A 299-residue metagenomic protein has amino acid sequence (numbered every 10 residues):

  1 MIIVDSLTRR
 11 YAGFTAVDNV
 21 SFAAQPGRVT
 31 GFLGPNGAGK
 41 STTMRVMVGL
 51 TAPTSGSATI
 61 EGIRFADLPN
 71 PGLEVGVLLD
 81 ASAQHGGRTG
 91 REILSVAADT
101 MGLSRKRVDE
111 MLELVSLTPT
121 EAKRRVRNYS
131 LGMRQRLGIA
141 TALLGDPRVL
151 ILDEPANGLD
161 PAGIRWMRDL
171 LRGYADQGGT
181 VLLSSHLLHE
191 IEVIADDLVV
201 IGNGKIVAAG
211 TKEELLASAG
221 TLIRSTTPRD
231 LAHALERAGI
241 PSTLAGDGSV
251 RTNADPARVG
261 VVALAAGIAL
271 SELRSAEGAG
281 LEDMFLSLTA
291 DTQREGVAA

Functional and structural regions predicted by a protein language model:
I2-V4, R9-L183, L188-H189, V193-G202: ABC transporter nucleotide-binding domains
T8, F65, R91, L188 (+3 more regions): Alpha-helix N-cap/helix-start and coil->helix boundary motif
S41, R105, K123, R134 (+4 more regions): Structural motif corresponding to alpha-helix initiation and N-cap regions
G62, G72, G90, N203 (+5 more regions): ATP/adenylate-binding site constellation spanning eukaryotic-like Ser/Thr protein kinases, ABC-transporter
V126-R127, D247-T252, A276-G278: Short linear loop/turn motifs
M167-P256: ABC transporter nucleotide-binding domain
D255-A299: C-terminal coupling/interaction segments
